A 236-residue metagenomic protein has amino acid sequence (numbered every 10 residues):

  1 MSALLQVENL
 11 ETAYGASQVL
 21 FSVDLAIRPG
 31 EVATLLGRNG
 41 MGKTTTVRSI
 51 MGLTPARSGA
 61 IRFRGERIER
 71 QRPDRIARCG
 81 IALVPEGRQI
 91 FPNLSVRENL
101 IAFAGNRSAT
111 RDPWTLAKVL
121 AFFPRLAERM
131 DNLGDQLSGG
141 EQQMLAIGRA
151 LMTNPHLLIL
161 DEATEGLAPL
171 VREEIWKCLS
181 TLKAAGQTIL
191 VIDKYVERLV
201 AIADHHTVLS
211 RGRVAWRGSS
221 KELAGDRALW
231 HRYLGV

Functional and structural regions predicted by a protein language model:
G15, A56, Q71, Q89 (+4 more regions): ABC-type ATPase nucleotide-binding domains, specifically the catalytic core motifs of the NBD
L36-R38: The feature captures the beta-strand-to-loop junction immediately N-terminal to the Walker
M51: Helix-to-loop junction immediately C-terminal to a conserved catalytic motif
G59-I68, C79, D112-L116: Conserved ABC transporter NBD signature motif
L133-L137, E141: Conserved ABC ATPase signature
A150-L151: ABC ATPase C-loop
L158-E162: Catalytic Walker B motif of ABC-type/P-loop ATPase nucleotide-binding domains
